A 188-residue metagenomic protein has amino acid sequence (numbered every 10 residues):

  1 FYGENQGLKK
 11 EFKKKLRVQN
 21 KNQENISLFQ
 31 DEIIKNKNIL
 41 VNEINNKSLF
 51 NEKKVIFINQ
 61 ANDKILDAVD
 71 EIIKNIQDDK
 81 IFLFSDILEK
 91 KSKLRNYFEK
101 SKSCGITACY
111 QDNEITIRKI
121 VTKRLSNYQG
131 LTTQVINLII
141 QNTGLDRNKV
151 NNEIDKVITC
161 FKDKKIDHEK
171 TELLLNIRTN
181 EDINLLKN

Functional and structural regions predicted by a protein language model:
F1-N188: Conserved beta/loop motifs at nucleotide-recognition and modification sites
